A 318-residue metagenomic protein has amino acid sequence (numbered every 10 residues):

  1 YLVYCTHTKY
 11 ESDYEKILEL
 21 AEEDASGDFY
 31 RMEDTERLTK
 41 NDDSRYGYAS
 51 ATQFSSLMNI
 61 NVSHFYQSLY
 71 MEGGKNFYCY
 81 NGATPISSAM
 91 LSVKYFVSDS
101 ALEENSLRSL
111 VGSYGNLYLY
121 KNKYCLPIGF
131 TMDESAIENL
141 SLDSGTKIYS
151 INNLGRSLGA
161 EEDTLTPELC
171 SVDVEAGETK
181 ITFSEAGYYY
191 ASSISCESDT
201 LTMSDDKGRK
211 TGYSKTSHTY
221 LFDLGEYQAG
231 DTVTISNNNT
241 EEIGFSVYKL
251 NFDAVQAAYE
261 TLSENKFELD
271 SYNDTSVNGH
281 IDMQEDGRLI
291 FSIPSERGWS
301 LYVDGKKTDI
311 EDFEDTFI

Functional and structural regions predicted by a protein language model:
Y1-T164, D199, S217-T219, Y227-N239: Conserved luminal/periplasmic juxtamembrane motif of membrane-embedded glycan-processing enzymes
L158-I318: Active-site-proximal, structured, solvent-exposed surfaces of multi-pass membrane proteins that position macromolecular
